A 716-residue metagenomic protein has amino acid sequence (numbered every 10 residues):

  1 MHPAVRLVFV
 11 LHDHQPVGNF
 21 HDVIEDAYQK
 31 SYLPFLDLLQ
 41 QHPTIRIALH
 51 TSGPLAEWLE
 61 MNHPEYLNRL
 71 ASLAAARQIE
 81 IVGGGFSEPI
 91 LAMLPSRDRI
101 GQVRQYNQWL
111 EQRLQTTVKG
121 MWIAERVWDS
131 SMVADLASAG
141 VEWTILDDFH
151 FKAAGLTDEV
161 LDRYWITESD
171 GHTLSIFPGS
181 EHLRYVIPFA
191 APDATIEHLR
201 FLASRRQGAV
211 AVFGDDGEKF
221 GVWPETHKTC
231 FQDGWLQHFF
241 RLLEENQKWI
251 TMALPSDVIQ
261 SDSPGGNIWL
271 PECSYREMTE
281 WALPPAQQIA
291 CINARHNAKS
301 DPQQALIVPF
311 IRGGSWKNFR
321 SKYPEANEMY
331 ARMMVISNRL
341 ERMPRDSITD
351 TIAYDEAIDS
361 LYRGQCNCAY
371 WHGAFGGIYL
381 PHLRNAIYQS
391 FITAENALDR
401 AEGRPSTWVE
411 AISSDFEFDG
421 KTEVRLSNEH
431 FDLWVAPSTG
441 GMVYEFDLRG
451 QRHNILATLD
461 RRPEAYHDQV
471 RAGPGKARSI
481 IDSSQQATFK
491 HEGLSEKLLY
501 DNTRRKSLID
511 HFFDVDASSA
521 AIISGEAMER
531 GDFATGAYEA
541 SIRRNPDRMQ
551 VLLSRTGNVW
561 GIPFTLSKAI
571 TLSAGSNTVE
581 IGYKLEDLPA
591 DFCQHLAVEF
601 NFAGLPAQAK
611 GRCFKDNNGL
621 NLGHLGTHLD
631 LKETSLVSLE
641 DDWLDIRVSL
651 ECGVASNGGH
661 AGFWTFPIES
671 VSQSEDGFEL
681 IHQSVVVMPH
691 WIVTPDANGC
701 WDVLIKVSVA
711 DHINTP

Functional and structural regions predicted by a protein language model:
H2-L33, Q40-H42, V160-L174, E181 (+6 more regions): Active-site and substrate-binding clefts of carbohydrate-active enzymes
A4-P95, G101-Q105, K119-I123, E142-D148: Short, well-structured secondary-structure segments
E25-Q29, R97, G101, E429-R543: Acidic-aromatic substrate-binding/catalytic surfaces of carbohydrate-active enzymes
D98-A124, H172, R200-F213, G217 (+1 more regions): CE4/NodB-like, metal-dependent polysaccharide N-deacetylase domain that modifies extracellular/periplasmic N-acetylated
R104-V160, K219-F239: Catalytic domains of cell-wall/extracellular-matrix polysaccharide-remodeling enzymes, centered on de-N-acetylation
D415, A527-S567, A574-G582, E586-P589 (+1 more regions): Beta-strand-rich recognition/accessory modules
S438-E464, V470, I562-L566, A574-N618 (+1 more regions): Acidic (Asp/Glu-rich), glycine- and aromatic
D591-H595, F600-F666: Active-site/ligand-binding surface loops and adjacent short beta/alpha elements that line catalytic pockets across
